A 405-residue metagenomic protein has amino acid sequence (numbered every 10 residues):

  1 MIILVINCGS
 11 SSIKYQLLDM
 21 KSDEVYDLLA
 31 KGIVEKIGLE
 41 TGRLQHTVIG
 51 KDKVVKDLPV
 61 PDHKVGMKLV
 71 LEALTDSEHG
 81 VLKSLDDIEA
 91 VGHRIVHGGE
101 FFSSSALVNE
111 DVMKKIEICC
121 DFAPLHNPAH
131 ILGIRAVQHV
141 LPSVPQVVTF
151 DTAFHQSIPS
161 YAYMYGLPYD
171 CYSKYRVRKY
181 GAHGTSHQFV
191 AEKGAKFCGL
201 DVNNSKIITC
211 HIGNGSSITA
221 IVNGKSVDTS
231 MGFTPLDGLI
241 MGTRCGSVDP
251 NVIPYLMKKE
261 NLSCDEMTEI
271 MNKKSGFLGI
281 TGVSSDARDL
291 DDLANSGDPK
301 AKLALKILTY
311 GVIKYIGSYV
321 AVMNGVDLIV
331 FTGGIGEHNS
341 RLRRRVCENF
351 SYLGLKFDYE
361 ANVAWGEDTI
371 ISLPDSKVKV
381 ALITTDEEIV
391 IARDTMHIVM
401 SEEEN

Functional and structural regions predicted by a protein language model:
M1-G99: N-terminal glycine/serine-rich phosphate-binding loop of ATP-dependent small-molecule kinases, especially carbohydrate
G9, R94-V96, I212, V326 (+1 more regions): Glycine-rich beta-strand-to-loop/alpha-helix junction loops that act as flexible
A73-E89, G194-D201, I316-D327: Phosphate/pyrophosphate-binding loops at sites that engage ATP/ADP/AMP, CoA/4′-phosphopantetheine, polyphosphate
L74, E78-H126, V147, F154-A162: Short beta-strand-loop/turn "lid" adjacent to the catalytic site in phosphate-handling enzymes
F154-K258: Glycine-rich phosphate-binding loop of actin/hexokinase-like ATP-binding domains
V222, V227-E260, E269, G333-A364 (+1 more regions): Catalytic phosphate/nucleotide-handling subdomain of diverse soluble enzymes
E269, G276-I280, A287-V322: Adenine-nucleotide phosphate-binding core of ATP-dependent small-molecule kinases
K302, K306-V330, G336-N405: Internal helix-turn-beta structural module
